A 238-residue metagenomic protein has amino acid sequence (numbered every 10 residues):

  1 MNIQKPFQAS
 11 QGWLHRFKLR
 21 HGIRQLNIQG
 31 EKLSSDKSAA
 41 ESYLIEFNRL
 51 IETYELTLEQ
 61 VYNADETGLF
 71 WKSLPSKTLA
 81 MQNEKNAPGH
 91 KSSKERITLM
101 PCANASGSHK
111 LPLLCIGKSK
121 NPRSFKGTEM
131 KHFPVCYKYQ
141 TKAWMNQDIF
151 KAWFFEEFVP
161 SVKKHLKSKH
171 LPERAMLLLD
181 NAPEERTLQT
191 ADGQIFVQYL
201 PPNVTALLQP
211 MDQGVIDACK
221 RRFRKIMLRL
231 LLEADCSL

Functional and structural regions predicted by a protein language model:
M1-L238: Phosphate-facing sequence motifs and polybasic nucleic-acid/acidic-lipid-binding regions
